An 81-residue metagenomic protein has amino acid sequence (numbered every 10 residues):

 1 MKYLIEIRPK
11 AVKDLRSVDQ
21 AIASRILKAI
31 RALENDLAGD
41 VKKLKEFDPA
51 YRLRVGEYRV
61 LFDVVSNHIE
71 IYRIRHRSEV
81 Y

Functional and structural regions predicted by a protein language model:
M1-K2, A32: Charged, low-complexity, helix/coiled-coil-prone segments
K2-S24, V55-Y58, D63-Y81: Enriched for short, Lys/Arg-rich terminal
A29-L53: A short, surface-exposed loop/turn module that caps and links secondary-structure elements
